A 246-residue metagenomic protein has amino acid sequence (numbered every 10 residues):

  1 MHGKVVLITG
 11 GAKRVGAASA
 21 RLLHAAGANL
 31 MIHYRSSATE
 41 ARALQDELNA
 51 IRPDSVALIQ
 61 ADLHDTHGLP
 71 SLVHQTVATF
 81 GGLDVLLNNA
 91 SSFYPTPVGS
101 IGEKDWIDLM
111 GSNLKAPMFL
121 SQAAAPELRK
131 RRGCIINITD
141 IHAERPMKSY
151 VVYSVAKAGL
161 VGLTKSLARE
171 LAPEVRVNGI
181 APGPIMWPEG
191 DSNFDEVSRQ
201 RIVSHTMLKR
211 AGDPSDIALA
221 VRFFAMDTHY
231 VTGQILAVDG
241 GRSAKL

Functional and structural regions predicted by a protein language model:
A12-R14: Conserved glycine-rich cofactor-binding loop
Q45-D46, G179-T206, K245: A glycine/serine/threonine-rich, flexible loop-to-helix segment that serves as the NAD(P) cofactor-binding "lid"
P97-V98, G102-M110, D191, S198 (+1 more regions): Substrate-binding pocket helix/loop in short-chain dehydrogenase/reductase
S121, A156, T164: Active-site helix of classical SDR
P126, A168-P173: Alpha-helical segment proximal to the catalytic Tyr-Lys
E127, R210-V238, S243: C-terminal substrate-recognition "lid" of short-chain dehydrogenase/reductases
A172-R176, T232-G233: Short, small/polar-rich loop/turn modules that mediate ligand/substrate recognition or access, typified
